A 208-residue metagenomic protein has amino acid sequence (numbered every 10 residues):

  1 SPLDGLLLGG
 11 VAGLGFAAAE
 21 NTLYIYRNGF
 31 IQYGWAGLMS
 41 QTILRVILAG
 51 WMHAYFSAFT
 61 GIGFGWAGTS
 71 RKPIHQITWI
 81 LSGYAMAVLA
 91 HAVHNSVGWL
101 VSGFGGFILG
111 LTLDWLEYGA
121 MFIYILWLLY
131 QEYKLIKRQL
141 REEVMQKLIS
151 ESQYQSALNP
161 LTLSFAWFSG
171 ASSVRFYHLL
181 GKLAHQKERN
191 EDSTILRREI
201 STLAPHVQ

Functional and structural regions predicted by a protein language model:
S1-Q208: Hydrophobic alpha-helical segments at protein termini of multi-pass membrane proteins
